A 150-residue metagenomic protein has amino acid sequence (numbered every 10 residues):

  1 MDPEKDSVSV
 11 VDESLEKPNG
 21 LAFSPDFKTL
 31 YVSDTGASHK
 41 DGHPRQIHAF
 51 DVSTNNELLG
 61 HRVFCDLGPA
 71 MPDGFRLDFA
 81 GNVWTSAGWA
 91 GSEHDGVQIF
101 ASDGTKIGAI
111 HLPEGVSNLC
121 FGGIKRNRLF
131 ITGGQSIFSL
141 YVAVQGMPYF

Functional and structural regions predicted by a protein language model:
M1-K17, F50-G68, V97-L112: Blade-edge beta-strand/turn elements of extracellular beta-propeller and related beta-sheet repeat scaffolds
D2-P3, S24, F64, A80 (+4 more regions): Flexible "stalk/tail and boundary" regions
S7-V32, A37-P44, R62, D66-V83 (+2 more regions): Beta-rich, blade/repeat-based domains predominating in secreted/periplasmic proteins but also intracellular
P44-Q46, L58, H94: A detector of repeated loop/turn-to-beta-strand junctions in beta-rich toroidal repeat architectures
Q46-H48, G96-Q98, S136: A short loop-to-beta-strand structural motif that recurs across blades of beta-propeller domains
A49-E57, Y141-Y149: Short loop/turn segments immediately following beta-strands, especially the blade-tip and inter-blade linker loops
T85-A87: Metal-cofactor-dependent catalytic cores
